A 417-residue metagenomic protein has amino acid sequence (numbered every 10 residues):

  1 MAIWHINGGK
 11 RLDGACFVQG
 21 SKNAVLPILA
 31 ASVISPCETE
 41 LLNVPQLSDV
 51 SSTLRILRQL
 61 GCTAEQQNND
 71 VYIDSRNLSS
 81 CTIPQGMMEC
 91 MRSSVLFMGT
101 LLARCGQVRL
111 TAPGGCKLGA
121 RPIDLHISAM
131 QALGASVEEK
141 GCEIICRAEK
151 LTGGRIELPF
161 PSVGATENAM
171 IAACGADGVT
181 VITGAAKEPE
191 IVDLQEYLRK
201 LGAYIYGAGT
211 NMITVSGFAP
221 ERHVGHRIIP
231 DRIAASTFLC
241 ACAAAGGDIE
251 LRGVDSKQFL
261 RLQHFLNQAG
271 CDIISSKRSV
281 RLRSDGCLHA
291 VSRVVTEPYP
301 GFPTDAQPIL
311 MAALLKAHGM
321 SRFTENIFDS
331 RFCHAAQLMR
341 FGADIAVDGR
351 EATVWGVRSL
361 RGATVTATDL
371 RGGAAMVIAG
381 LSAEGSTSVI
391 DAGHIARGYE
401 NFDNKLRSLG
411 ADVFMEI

Functional and structural regions predicted by a protein language model:
M1-I417: Short, structured segments at the rim of ligand-binding sites
